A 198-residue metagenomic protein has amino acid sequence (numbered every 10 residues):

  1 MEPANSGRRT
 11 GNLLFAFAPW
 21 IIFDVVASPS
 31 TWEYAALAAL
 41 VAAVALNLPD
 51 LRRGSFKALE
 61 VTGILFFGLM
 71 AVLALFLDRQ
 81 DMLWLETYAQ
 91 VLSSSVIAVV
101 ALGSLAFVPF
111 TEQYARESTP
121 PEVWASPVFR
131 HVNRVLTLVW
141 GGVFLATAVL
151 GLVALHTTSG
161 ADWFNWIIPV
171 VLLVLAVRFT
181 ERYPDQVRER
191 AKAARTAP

Functional and structural regions predicted by a protein language model:
M1-N12, S28-Y34, S55-V61, V132-T137: Short, amphipathic, aromatic/basic-enriched membrane-interface segments that mark the entry/exit of transmembrane
V25-V41, V91: Structural signature of hydrophobic alpha-helical transmembrane segments
F56-L69, E86-V91: Cytoplasmic-side transmembrane-helix entry/capping segments in multi-pass membrane proteins
L85-G103, I168-L172: Alpha-helical transmembrane segments
A101-S118, L136: Membrane-water interface of transmembrane alpha-helices
S118-G142: Membrane-helix boundary/juxtamembrane motif in polytopic membrane proteins
G142-G160: Alpha-helical transmembrane segments and their membrane-interface junctions in multi-pass membrane proteins
D162-P198: Alpha-helical transmembrane segments and their immediate juxtamembrane interface regions
